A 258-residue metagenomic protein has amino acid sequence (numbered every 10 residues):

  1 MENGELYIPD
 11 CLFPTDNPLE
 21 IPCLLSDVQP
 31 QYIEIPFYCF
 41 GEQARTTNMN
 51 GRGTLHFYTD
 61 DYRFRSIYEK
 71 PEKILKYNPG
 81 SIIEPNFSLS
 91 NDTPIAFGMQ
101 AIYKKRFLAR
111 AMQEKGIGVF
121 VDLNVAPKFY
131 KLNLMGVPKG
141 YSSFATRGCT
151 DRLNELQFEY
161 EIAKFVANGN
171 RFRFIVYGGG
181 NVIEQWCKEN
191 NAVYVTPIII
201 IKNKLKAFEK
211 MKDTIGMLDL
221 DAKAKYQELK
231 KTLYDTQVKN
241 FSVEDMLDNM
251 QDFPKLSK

Functional and structural regions predicted by a protein language model:
M1-V28, E189-L229, S242, K258: C-terminal accessory extensions appended to soluble enzyme cores
E2-K76, I83, T93, W186 (+1 more regions): Non-catalytic, usually N-terminal nucleic-acid engagement modules in DNA/RNA processing proteins
F64-A207: Eukaryote-skewed repeat-based solenoidal scaffolds used as protein-protein interaction platforms, primarily
K231-L233: Acidic, low-complexity, intrinsically disordered interaction modules
D248-K258: Long, low-complexity, intrinsically disordered segments
